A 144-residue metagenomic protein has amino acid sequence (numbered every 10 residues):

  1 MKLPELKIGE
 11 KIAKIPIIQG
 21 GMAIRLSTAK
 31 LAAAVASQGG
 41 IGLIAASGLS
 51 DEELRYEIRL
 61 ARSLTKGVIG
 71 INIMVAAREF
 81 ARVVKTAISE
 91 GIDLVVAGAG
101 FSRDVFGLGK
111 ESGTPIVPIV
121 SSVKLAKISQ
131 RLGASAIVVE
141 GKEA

Functional and structural regions predicted by a protein language model:
M1-A144: Active-site entrance/lid segments in N-terminal catalytic domains of soluble metabolic enzymes
